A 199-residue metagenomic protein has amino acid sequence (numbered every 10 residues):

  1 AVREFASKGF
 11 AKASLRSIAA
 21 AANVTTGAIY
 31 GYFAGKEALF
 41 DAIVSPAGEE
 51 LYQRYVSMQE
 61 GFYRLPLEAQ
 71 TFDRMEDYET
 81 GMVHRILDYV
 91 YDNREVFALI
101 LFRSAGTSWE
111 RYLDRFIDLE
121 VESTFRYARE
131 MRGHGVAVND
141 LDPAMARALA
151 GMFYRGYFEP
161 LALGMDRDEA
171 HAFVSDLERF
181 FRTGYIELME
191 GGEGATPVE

Functional and structural regions predicted by a protein language model:
V2, I100-I117, A172-Y185: C-terminal/domain-terminus segments
E4-I43: Helix-turn-helix
L15, S45-Y52, V56-Q59: Short, basic, alpha-helical segments at the C-terminal edge of helix-turn-helix-like DNA-binding modules
K36, I43, A47, L51 (+7 more regions): Hydrophobic/aromatic residues within well-ordered alpha-helical segments
A42, V56-Y89: Hydrophobic alpha-helical connector segments
L65-F72, I100-G106, H134-V138: Short linear capping/connector segments at secondary-structure termini
D77, R85-D92, A105-G133, A144-G151: Amphipathic alpha-helical packing segments from all-alpha helical-bundle domains
L99, Y127-F180, M189-E199: Hydrophobic/aromatic-rich alpha-helical bundle segments in the mid-to-C-terminal region
